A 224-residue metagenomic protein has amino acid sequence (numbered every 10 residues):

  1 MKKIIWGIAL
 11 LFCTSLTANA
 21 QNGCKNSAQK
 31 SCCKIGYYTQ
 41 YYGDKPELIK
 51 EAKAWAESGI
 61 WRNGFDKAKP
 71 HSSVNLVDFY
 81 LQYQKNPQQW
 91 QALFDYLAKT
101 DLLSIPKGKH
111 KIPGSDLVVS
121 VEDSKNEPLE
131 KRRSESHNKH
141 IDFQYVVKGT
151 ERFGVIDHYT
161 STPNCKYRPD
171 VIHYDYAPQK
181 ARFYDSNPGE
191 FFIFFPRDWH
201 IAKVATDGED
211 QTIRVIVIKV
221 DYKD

Functional and structural regions predicted by a protein language model:
M1-Q40: Bacterial Sec-dependent N-terminal signal peptides
A28-Q29, A52-S120, K131: A short, N-terminal "cap"/entry segment at the start of jelly-roll beta-barrel domains of the cupin/DSBH fold
I112-D116, S136-H140, V146-K148, N187 (+1 more regions): Short connector loops at helix/strand junctions that flank enzyme active sites, especially segments positioning acidic
V118-S136, V147, E151-S161: Conserved short histidine dyad/triad with adjacent acidic residue
K139-E151, D157, Y167-I172, K219: Short, conserved beta-strand element in jelly-roll/cupin
T162-D185: Double-stranded beta-helix
D185-V204: Conserved metal-binding segment of the jelly-roll/cupin
F191-I193, D210-D224: A short hydrophobic beta-strand segment most commonly corresponding to one strand of the jelly-roll/cupin
